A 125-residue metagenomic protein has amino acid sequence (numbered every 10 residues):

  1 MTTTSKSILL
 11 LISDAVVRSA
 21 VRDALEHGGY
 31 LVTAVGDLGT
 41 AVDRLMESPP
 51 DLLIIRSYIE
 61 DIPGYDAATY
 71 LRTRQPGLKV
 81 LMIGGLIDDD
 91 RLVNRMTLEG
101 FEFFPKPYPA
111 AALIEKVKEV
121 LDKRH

Functional and structural regions predicted by a protein language model:
D14-T33: Two-component/phosphorelay signaling modules centered on CheY-like receiver
A15, G36-T40, A111: Acidic phosphotransfer microenvironment of two-component signaling modules
A34-L52: Acidic, metal-coordinating helix/loop segments flanking the phosphotransfer/catalytic sites of two-component signaling
D43, Y65-G77: Short amphipathic alpha-helix used as the core "switch/output" element in two-component signaling
S48-I59, L81: Active-site beta3 strand of CheY-like receiver
I55-T69, I87: Conserved phosphotransfer microenvironments
D66, G84-P105, A111, E115: Alpha4 helix (beta4-alpha4-beta5 surface) of REC/receiver domains from two-component response regulators
L113-H125: Receiver (REC) domain switch/output surface
